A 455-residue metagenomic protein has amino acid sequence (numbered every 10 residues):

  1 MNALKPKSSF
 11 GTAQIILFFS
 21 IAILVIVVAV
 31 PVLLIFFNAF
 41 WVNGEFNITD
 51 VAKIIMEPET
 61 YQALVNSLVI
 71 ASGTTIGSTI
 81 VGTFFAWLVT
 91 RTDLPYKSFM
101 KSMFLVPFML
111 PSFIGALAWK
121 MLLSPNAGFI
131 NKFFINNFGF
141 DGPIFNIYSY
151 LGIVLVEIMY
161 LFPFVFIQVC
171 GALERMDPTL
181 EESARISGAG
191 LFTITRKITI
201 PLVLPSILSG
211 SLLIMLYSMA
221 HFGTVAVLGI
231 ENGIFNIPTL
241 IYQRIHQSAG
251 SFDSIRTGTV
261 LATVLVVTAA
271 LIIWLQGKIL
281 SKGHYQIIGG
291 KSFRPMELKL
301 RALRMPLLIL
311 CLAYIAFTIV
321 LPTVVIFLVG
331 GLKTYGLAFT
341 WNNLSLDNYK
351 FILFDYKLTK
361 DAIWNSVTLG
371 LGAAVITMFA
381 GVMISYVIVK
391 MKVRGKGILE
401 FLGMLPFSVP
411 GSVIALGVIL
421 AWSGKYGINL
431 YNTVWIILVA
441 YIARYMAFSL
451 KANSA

Functional and structural regions predicted by a protein language model:
N2-L4, S8-F10, Y96-K97, C170-E181 (+5 more regions): C-terminal transmembrane helix and the adjacent membrane-cytosol boundary/short C-terminal tail of inner/organellar
A3-K5, N47-M56, L344-F354: A short amphipathic helical element positioned immediately N-terminal to and/or at the very start of a transmembrane
T12-G44, M56-E174, L202-G223, V227 (+3 more regions): Membrane-water interface segments at the C-terminal ends of transmembrane alpha-helices in multi-pass inner-membrane
E57, T92-P95, E174-T179, A189-F192 (+3 more regions): Juxtamembrane helix-boundary/capping and inter-helix hinge elements in multi-pass membrane proteins
L64, G188-A189: Polytopic alpha-helical membrane proteins, predominantly small-molecule transporters/carriers
S124, G223-S251, A338-N342: Glycine-rich helix-loop "coupling/hinge" segments at transmembrane-helix boundaries in multipass transporters
S187-G188, P201: Glycine/proline-centered hinge or cleavage motifs at structural transition points of membrane proteins
